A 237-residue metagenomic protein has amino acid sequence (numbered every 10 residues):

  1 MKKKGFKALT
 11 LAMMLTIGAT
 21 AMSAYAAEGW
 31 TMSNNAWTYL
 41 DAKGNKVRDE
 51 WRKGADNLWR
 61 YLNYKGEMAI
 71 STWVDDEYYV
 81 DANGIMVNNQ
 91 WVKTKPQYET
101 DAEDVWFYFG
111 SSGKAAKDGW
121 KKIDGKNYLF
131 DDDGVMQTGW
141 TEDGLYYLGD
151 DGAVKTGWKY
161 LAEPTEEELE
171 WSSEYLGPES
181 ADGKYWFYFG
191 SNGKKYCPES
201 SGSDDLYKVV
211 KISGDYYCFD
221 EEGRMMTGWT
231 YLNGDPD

Functional and structural regions predicted by a protein language model:
K2-D237: Extracellular adhesion/carbohydrate-binding repeat motifs centered on closely spaced tryptophans
